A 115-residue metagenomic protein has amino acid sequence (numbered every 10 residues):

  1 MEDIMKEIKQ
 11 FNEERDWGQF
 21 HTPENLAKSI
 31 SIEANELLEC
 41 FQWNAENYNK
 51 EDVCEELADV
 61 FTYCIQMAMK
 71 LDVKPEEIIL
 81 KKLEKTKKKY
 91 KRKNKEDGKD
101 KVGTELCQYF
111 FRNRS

Functional and structural regions predicted by a protein language model:
M1-L57, F61-S115: Flexible "arm" and connector segments at domain edges
